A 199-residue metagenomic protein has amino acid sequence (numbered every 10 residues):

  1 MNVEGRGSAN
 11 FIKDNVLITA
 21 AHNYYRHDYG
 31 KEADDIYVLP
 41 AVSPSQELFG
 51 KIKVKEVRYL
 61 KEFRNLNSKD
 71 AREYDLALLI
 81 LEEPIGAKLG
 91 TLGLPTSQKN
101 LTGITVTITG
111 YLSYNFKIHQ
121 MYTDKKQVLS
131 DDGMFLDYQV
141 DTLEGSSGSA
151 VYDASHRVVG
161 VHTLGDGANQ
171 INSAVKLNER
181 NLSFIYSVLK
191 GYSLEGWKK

Functional and structural regions predicted by a protein language model:
M1-Y37, V128-L129, A174-V175: Catalytic histidine site
V3, F11-I12, G30-E32, Q46 (+3 more regions): Extracellular/periplasmic catalytic domains that process cell-envelope and extracellular macromolecules
K13-N15, T102-T105, M134, A154-V158: Loop/turn elements at helix/coil->beta-strand transitions in domains of secreted/extracellular proteins
A20-N23, E144, G160-A168: Short beta->alpha transition motifs characteristic of CBS
Y25, Y29-G86: Conserved catalytic-core segment of clan PA serine endopeptidases
V54, T123-S130, V158, H162: A structural signal for short, hydrophobic beta-strand segments that form beta-sheets in beta-rich/all-beta domains
R72-T142, S146, N172-S173, N181-G191: Chymotrypsin/trypsin-fold serine protease catalytic domain
D141-H162: Catalytic nucleophile loop of clan PA
